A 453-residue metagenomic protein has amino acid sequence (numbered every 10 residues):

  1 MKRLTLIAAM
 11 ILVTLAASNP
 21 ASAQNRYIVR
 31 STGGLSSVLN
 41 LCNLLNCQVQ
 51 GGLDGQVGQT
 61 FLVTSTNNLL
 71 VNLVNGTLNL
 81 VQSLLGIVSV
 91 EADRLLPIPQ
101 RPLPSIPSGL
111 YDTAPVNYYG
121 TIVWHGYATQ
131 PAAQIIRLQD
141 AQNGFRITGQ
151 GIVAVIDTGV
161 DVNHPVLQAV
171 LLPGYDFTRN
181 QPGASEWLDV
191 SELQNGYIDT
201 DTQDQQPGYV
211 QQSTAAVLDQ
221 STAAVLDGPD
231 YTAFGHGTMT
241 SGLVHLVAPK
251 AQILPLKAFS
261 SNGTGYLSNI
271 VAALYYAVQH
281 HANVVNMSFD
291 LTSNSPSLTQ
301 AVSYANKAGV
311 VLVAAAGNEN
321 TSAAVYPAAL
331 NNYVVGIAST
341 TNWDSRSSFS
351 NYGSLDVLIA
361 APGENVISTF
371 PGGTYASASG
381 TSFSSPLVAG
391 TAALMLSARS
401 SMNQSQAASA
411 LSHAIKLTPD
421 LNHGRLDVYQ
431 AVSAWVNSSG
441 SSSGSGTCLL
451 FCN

Functional and structural regions predicted by a protein language model:
A21-P104, D140, G149: Inhibitory N-terminal propeptides of secreted protease zymogens
Y27-I28, L62, E91, I152-V155 (+6 more regions): Structural recognition of the beta-strand scaffold that forms the well-ordered cores of secreted hydrolase catalytic
Q82-I152, V160, P165-V166, V190-Q194 (+5 more regions): Protease zymogen maturation seam
Q142-T148, T232, G242-A248, T264-N286 (+4 more regions): Mature extracellular/periplasmic domains of secretome proteins
T158, L171-P173, F177-N294, A398-Q404 (+2 more regions): Subtilisin-like peptidase catalytic core
R179-P182, V310, V325-S397, S401 (+1 more regions): Extracellular S/T/G-rich loop segment that most often corresponds to the catalytic His/Ser-adjacent loop
V278-F289, P296-A301, A308-V310, Y333-G336 (+2 more regions): C-terminal subdomain of the subtilisin-like protease fold in secreted/lumenal serine endopeptidases
